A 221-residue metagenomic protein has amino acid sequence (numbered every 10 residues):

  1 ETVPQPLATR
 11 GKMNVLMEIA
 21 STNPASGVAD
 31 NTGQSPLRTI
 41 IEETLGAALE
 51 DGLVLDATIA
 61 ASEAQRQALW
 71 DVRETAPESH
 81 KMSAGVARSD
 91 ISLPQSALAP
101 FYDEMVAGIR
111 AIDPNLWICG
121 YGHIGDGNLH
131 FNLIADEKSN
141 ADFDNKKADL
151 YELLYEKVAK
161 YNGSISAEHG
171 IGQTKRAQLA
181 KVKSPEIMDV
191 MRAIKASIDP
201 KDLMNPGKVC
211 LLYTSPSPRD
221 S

Functional and structural regions predicted by a protein language model:
E1-K146, K157, Y161: C-terminal substrate-recognition/cap domain of FAD-linked oxidoreductases
E18, V190-K201: Phosphate/diphosphate-binding loops
P94, F131, L154, H169 (+1 more regions): Hydrophobic, well-ordered secondary-structure elements that form the walls of internal hydrophobic environments
S139, T174-A180: Short beta-alpha connecting loops at secondary-structure transitions that line or flank enzyme active sites
A159-I171, P200-M204: Alpha-helix capping/hinge segments and adjacent helical runs
K160, K175-A177, A193: Catalytic "initiation/cleavage/transfer" segments centered on a nucleophilic residue and adjacent nucleic-acid-engaging
I187: Glycine-rich phosphate/cofactor-binding loops in nucleotide/flavin-utilizing enzymes
Y213-D220: Conserved small/polar residues in nucleotide/adenosyl-binding loops
